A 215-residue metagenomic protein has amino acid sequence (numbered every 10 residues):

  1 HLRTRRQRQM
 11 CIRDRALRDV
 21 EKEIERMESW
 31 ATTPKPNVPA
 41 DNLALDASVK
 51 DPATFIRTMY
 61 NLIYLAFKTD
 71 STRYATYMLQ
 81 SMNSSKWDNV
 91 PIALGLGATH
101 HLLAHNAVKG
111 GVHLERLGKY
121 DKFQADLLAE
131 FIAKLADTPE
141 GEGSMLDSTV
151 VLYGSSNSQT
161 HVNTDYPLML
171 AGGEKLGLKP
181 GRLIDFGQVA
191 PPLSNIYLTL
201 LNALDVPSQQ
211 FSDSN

Functional and structural regions predicted by a protein language model:
H1, A44, T58, K109-V112: Generic alpha-helix detector with strongest preference for long hydrophobic helices that associate with membranes
H1, V49-I56, L114-A125: Short acidic-aromatic active-site loops that bind/stabilize oxyanions
H1-I12: Single conserved hydrophobic/aromatic residue that forms the stacking wall/gate of nucleotide- or nucleobase-binding
Q7, Y74, D165: Broad gene-expression machinery/nucleic-acid interaction feature
R8, V20-E28, T32, L114-Q124: Charged, low-complexity, helix-prone segments enriched in Lys/Glu/Asp/Gln
R13-N89, H100: Extended, H/D-rich, highly charged conserved domains that either
K68-S71, L79-N215: Feature marks hydrolase-like catalytic cores characterized by long aromatic- and Gly/Pro-rich stretches
